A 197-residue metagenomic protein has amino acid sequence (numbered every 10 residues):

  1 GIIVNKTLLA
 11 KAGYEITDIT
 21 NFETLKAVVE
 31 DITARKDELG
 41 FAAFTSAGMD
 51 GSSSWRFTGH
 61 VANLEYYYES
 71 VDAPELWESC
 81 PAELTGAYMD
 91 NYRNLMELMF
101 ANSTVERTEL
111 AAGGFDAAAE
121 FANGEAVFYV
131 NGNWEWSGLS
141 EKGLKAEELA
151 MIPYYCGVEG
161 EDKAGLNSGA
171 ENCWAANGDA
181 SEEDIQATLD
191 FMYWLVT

Functional and structural regions predicted by a protein language model:
G1-L9, G40-A42, G160-N167: A structural signal for short loop-to-beta-strand junctions that line the ligand-binding cleft of periplasmic/secreted
T7-D18, T104: Aromatic-glycine-rich donor-binding/catalytic loop that engages nucleotide-sugar donors across glycosyltransferases
A12, K142-T197: Extracytoplasmic/periplasmic substrate-recognition and gating elements
T20-K26, T108-N123: Short helix-initiation/N-cap motifs at beta->coil->alpha
K26-P81, A126: Extracytoplasmic/periplasmic solute-binding protein
V29-E30, P74-A111: Glycine-centered hinge/linker elements that transmit conformational signals in sensory and ligand-binding systems
G114, N131-W136, Y154, A170-N172: Beta->alpha turn/N-cap motifs
V127-G132, A150: Paired acidic/hydrophobic, glycine-rich loop segments that form the ligand-binding mouth/hinge of periplasmic-binding
